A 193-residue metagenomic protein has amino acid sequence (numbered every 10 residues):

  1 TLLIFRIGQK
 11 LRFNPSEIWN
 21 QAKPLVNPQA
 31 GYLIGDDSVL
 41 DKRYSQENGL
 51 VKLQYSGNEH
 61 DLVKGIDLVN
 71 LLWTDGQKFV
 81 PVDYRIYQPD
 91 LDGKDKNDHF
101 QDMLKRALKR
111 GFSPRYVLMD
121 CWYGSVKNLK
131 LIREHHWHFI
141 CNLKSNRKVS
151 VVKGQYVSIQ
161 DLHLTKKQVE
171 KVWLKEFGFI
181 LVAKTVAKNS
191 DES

Functional and structural regions predicted by a protein language model:
T1-I4, S56-P114, S145, E192-S193: Electropositive, glycine- and tryptophan-enriched low-complexity nucleic-acid-binding patches
R6-K78, Q88, Q168: Active-site-proximal, Lys/Arg-enriched surface segment that forms a nucleic-acid-binding/basic interface patch
E17, H99, S158: Glycine-rich, highly charged phosphate/nucleotide-binding loops
N27-Q29, G65, F112-S113, E134-H136 (+1 more regions): Short, well-ordered loop/turn elements at secondary-structure boundaries
Y32-D36, P81-D83, Y116-L118, F139-N142: A structural signal for short, well-ordered beta-strand segments and their strand-loop junctions that often border
R43-G49, P81-Y84, L129-K130, V152: Short, conserved acidic/polar surface loops in the N-terminal third of protein domains
F79-V80, Y84-I86, D90-G93, H138-S193: An anionic, glycine-rich sequence signature occurring as long contiguous blocks
D90-Q155: Domain-level cores of phosphate- or acyl-group-handling catalytic modules
